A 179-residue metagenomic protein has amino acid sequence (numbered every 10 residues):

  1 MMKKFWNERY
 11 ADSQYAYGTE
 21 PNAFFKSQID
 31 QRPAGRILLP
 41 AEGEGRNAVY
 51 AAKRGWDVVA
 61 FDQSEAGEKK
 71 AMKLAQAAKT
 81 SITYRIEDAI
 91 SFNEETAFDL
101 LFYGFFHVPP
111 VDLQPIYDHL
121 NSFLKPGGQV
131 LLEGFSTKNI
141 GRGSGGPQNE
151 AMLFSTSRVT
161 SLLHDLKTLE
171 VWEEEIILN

Functional and structural regions predicted by a protein language model:
M1-R32: Conserved class I S-adenosyl-L-methionine
S64-A66: Conserved SAM/SAH-binding beta-strand->alpha-helix loop
A77-A89: Conserved SAM-binding strand-loop segment of SAM-dependent methyltransferases
I90-L100: A short acidic, Gly/Pro-enriched loop at the edge of an enzyme's catalytic core that lines a small-molecule cofactor
F98-Q114: A short SAM/SAH-binding and catalytic strip from SAM-dependent methyltransferases
Q114-P126: A short glycine-rich, Lys/Arg-flanked "PGG" loop and its adjoining helix->strand segment in the class I
G127-F135: Conserved beta-strand signature within the Rossmann-like core of class I S-adenosyl-L-methionine
E150-E174: Short alpha-helix
